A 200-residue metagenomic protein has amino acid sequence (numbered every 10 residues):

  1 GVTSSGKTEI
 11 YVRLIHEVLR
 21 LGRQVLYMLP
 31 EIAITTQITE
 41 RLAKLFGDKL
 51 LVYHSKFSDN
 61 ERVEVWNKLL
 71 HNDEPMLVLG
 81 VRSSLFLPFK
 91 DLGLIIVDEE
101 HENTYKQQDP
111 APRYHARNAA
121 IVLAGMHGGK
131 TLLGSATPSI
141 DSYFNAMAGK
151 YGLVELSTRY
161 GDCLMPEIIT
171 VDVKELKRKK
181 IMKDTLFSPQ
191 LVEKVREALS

Functional and structural regions predicted by a protein language model:
T3, I34, F57-E64, P138-S139: Short acidic loop-to-helix transition motifs that present clustered carboxylates
S5-I10, E17-K44, E61: Conserved Walker A/P-loop ATP-binding site and its immediately adjacent core in helicase/helicase-like ATPase domains
G6, G22-R23, D73, G128 (+1 more regions): Glycine-centered short loops/turns at secondary-structure junctions
R41-V78, F86-L92: Conserved motor-coupling elements within RecA-like helicase/translocase cores
L50-D59, E102-Y114, L176-T185: Flexible beta-alpha connector loops of hexameric P-loop NTPases
S83-L132: SF2 helicase catalytic motif II
N118-S200: Conserved interdomain linker/interface between the two RecA-like ATPase lobes of SF2 helicase motors
